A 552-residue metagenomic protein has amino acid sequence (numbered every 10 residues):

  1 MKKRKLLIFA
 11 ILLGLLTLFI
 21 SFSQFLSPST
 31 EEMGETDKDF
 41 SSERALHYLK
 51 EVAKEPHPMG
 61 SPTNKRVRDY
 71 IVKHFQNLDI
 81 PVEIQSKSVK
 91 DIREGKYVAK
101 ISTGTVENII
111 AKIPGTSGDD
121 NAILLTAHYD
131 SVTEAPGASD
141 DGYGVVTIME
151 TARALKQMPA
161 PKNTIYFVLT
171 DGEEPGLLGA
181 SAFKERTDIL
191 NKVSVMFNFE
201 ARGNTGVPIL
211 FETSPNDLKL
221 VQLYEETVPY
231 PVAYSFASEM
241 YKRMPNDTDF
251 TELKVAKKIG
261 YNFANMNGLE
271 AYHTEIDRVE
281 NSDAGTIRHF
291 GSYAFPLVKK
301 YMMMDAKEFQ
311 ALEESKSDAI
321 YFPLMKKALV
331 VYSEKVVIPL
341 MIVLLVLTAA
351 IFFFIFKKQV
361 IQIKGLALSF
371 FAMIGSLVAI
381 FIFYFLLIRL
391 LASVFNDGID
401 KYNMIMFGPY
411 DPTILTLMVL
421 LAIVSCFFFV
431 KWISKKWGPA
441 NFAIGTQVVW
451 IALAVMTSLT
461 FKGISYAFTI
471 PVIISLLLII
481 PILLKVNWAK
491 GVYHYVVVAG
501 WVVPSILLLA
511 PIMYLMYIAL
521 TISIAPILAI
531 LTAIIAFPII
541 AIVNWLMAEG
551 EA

Functional and structural regions predicted by a protein language model:
M1-F9: N-terminal membrane topogenic signal
I8-F22: Hydrophobic membrane-insertion alpha-helices, especially the h-region of bacterial N-terminal signal peptides
I20-F25, F353-K357: Juxtamembrane cytosolic interface motif at the C-terminal end of transmembrane helices
S27-Y332: Soluble extramembrane regions of membrane proteins in the secretory/endomembrane system
N191-L210, E334-V360: C-terminal domain-closing interface element
K299-F309, V331-I355, T416-V419, I423: C-terminal low-complexity, acidic/polar tails when present
E313-L345, Q362-L366, P409-Y410: Cytosolic-side membrane-insertion boundary helix
T348-A552: Alpha-helical transmembrane segments of integral membrane proteins
